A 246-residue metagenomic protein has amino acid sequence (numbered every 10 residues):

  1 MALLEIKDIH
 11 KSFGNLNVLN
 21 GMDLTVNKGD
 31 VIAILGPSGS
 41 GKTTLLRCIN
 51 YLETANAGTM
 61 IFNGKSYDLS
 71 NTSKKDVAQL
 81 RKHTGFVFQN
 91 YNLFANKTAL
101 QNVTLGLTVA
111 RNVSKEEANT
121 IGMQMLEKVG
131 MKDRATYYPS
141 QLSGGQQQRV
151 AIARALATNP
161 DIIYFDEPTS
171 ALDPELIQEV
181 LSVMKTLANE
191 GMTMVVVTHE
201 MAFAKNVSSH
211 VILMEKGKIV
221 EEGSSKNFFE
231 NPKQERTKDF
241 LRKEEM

Functional and structural regions predicted by a protein language model:
M1-A2, M246: Absolute protein N-terminus
A2-E5, I9-S225: ABC family nucleotide-binding domain
E215-K216, E222, K226-M246: C-terminal boundary and immediately downstream tail of ABC-type ATPase nucleotide-binding domains
